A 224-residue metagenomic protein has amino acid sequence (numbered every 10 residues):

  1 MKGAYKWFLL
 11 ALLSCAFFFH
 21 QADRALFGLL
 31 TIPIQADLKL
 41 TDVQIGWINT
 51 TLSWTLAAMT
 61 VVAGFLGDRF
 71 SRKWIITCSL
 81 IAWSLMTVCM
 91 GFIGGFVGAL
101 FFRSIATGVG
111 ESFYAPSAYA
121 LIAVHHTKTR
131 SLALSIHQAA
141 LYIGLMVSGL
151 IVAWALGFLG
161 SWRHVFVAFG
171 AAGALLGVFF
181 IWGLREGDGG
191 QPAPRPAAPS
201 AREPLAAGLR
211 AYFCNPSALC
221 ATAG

Functional and structural regions predicted by a protein language model:
M1-K2, D188-A221: Juxtamembrane intracellular "pre-TM" segments in multi-pass secondary transporters
F8-D42: Extracytoplasmic
A25, S53-V61, L145-M146: Residue-level signature of mid-helix packing/kink "hotspots" within the transmembrane helices of 12-pass Major
K39, S71, F92-G98, T127 (+1 more regions): Helix-breaking motifs and short loop linkers at transmembrane-helix boundaries and internal kinks in secondary membrane
A58-F96: Conserved MFS/SLC helix-loop-helix module at the cytosolic interface between two early adjacent transmembrane helices
G95-R103, A221: Short hydrophobic/alpha-helical segments at membrane-entry points of transmembrane helices in Major Facilitator
F101-L141: Cytoplasmic helix-loop-helix junction between adjacent transmembrane helices in 12-TM secondary transporters
H137, L141-R185: Helix-loop-helix hairpin linking two adjacent transmembrane segments in secondary transporters
